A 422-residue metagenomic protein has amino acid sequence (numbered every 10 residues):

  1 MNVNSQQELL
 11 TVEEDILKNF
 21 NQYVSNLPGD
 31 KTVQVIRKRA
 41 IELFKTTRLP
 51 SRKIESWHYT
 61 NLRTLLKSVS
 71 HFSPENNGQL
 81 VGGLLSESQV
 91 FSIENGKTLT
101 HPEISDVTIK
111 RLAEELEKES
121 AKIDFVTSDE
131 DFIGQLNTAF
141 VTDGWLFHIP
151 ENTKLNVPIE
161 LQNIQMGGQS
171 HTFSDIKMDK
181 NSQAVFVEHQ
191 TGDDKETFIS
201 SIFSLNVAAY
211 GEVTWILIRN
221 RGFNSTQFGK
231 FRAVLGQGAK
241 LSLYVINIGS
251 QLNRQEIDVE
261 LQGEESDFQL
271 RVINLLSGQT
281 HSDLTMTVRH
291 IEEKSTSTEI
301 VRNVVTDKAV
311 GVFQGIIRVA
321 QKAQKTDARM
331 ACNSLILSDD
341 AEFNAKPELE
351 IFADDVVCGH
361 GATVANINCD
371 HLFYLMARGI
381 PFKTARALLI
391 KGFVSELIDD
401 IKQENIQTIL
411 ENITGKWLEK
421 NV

Functional and structural regions predicted by a protein language model:
M1-E212: Short, low-to-moderate order helix/coil transition modules at the start of elongated helical scaffolds
N2-S5, E119, I123-F373, A377-I380 (+2 more regions): Conserved beta-strand/loop scaffold segments within soluble protein domains that form the structured core and edges
K391: Short, conserved phosphate-binding/catalytic loop or strand-edge motifs used in phosphoryl-/nucleotidyl-transfer
